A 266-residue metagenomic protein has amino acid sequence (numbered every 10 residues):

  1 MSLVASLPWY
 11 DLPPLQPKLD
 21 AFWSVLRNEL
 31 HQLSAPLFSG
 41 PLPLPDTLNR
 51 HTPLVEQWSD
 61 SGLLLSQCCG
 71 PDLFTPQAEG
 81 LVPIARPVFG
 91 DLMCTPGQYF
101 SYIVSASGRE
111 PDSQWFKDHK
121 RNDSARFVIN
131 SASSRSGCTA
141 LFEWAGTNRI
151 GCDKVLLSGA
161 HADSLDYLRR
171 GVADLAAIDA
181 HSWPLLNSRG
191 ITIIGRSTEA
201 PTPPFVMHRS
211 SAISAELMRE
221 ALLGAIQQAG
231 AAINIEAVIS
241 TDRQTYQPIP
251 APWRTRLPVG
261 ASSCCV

Functional and structural regions predicted by a protein language model:
S2, A85-Y102, N187-A229, E236-W253: Periplasmic-binding protein-like
S2-T75: Extracytoplasmic small-molecule ligand-binding "clamshell" domains of the periplasmic binding protein/Venus flytrap
P8-E29, T95-L165, R170, A232-Q244: Bilobed "Venus flytrap"/periplasmic-binding protein-like clamshell domains and structurally analogous long
P53-L54, A160-S164, S182: Short acidic active-site motifs
V55-K120: Acidic, polar ligand-binding/catalytic clefts
G62-L64, A125, D153, D174-L175: Conserved acidic residues
L65-S66, V104, V128, A177 (+1 more regions): Structural motif
S66-A78, Y167-T192: A ligand-binding cleft/hinge motif common to bilobed small-molecule-binding domains
